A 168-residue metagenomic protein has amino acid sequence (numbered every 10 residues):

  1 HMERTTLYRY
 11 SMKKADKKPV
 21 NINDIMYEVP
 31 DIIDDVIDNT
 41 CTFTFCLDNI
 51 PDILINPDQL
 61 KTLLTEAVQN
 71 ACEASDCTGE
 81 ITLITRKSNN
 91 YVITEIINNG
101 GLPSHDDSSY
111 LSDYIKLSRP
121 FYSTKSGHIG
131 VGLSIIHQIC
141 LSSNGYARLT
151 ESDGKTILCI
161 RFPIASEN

Functional and structural regions predicted by a protein language model:
H1-V36: Conserved DHp (HisKA) dimerization/phosphotransfer helix of two-component histidine kinases, i.e., the long coiled-coil
Y10-A15, D52-I55, T124: Conserved micro-motifs of the catalytic ATP-binding
T40-D52: Conserved catalytic submotifs in the C-terminal HATPase_c
N70-C72: Short helix-loop "hinge" at the ATP-lid/N-box region of the Bergerat-fold HATPase_c
E80-N90: Short beta-strand/loop element within the Bergerat-fold HATPase_c
P103-P120: Short conserved segment of the HATPase_c
C140-L141: Detector for a conserved hydrophobic position within an alpha-helical segment of the HATPase_c
N144-E151: Glycine-rich ATP-binding loops of the HATPase_c
